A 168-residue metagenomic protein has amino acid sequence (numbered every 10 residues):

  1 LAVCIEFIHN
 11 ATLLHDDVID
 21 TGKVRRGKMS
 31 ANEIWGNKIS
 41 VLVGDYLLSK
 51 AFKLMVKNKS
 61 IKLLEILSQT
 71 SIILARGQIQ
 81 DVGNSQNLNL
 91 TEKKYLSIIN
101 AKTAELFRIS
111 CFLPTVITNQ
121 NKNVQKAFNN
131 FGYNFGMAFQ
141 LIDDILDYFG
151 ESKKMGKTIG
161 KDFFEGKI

Functional and structural regions predicted by a protein language model:
L1-I168: Mg2+-dependent prenyl diphosphate-binding active-site environment of isoprenoid biosynthetic enzymes
